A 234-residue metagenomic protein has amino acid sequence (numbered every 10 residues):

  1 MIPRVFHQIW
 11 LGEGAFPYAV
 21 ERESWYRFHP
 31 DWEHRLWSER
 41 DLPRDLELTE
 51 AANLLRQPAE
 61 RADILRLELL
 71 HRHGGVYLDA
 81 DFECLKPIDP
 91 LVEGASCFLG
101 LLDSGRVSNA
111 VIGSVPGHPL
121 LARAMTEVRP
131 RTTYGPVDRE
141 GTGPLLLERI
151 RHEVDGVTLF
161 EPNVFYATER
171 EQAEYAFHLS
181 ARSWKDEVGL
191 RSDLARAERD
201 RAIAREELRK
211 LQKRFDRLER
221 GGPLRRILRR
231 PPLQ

Functional and structural regions predicted by a protein language model:
M1-A62, L78-Q234: Glycosyltransferase-associated regions of secretory-pathway enzymes, highlighting luminal stem/catalytic domains
I64-G75: Small-residue hinge/turn detector
